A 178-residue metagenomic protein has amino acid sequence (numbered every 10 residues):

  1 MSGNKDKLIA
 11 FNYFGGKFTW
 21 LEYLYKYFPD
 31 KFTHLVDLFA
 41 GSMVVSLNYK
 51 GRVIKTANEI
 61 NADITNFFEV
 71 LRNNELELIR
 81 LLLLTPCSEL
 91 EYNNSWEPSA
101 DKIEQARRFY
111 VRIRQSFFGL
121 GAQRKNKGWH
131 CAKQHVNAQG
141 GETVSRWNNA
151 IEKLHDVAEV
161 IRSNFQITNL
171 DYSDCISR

Functional and structural regions predicted by a protein language model:
M1-T33, S46, N66-F67: S-adenosyl-L-methionine
S2-W20, R72-R178: SAM-dependent nucleic-acid methyltransferase catalytic core
K26-E97: SAM cofactor-binding core of SAM-dependent methyltransferases, primarily the Rossmann-like beta-alpha-beta module
